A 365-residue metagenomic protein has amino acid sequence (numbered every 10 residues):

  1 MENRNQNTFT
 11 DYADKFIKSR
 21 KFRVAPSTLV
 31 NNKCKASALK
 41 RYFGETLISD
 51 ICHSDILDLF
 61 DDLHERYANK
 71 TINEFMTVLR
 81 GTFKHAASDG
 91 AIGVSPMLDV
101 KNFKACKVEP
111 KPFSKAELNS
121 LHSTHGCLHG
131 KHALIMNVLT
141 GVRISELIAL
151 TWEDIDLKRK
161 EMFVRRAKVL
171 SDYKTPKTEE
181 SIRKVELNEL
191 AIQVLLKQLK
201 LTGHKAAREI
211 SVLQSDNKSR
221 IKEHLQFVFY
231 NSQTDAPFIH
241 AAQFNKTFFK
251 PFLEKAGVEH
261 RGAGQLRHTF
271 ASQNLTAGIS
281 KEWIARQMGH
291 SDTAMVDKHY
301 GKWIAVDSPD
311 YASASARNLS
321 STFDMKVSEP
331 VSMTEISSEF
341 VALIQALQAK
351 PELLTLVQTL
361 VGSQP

Functional and structural regions predicted by a protein language model:
E2, R159, L170-D172, P176-A191 (+4 more regions): C-terminal secondary-structure termini that scaffold catalytic or DNA-interacting sites
E2-T10, D14-A91, K107, A236-F244 (+1 more regions): N-terminal core-binding DNA-recognition domain of tyrosine site-specific recombinases/integrases
L39-F43, L79-A87, L195-Q198, F252 (+3 more regions): Hydrophobic recognition helices of helix-based DNA-binding modules
N69, S123, C127-L128, T140 (+5 more regions): Short, basic (Lys/Arg/His-rich) helix/loop patches that form interaction surfaces in the mid-to-C-terminal regions
N73, S88, I92-G93, L98-L150 (+7 more regions): Basic, Lys/Arg- and aromatic-enriched nucleic-acid-binding interface segment
K104, D154, T202, T269 (+3 more regions): The DNA-recognition helices of helix-turn-helix-type DNA-binding domains
P112, K168, M288-A314: Catalytic-site neighborhood detector that most strongly recognizes the C-terminal catalytic loop/helix of tyrosine
D154-E161, H260, I279-H299, V327: Short, polar N-cap/turn motifs at the start of nucleic acid-interacting alpha helices
